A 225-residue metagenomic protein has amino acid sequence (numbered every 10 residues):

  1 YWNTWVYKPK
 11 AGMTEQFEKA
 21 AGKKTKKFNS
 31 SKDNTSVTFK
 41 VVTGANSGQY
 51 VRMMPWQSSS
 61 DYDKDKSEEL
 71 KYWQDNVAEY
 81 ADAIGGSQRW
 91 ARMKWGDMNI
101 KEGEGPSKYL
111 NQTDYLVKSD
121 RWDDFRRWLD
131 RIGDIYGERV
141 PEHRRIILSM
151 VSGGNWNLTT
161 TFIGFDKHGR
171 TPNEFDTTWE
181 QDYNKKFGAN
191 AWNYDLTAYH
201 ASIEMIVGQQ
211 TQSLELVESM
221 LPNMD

Functional and structural regions predicted by a protein language model:
Y1-P55, Q112-L116: The feature marks the first
Y1-W2, Y50-D63, I100-L110: Short N-terminal helix-initiation segments at or just after the protein's N-terminus
T4-Y7, W95-L148, S152, W156: Surface-exposed interaction/gating patches
G12, G44, D63, G96 (+2 more regions): Glycine-centered flexibility motif
M13, K118-R121, G164-K167: Intrinsic low-complexity repeat tracts in disordered regions, enriched in small/polar residues
T14-E18, Y62-K66, W122-R127: Solvent-exposed, non-transmembrane alpha-helical starts
G22-T38, A45-N46, P55-R92, I135-R145 (+2 more regions): An amphipathic, aromatic/His-enriched active-site/gating alpha helix that lines ligand/cofactor pockets
G44-V51, G153-F162: Surface-exposed aromatic
